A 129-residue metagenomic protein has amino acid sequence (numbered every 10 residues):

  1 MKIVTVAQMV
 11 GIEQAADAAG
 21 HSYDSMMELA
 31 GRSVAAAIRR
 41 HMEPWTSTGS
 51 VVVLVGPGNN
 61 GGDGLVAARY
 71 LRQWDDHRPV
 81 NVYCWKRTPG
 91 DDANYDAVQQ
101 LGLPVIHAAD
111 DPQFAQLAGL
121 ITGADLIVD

Functional and structural regions predicted by a protein language model:
M1-G49: Positively charged, low-complexity intrinsically disordered leader regions
M1-V4, E43-D129: Glycine-rich phosphate/dinucleotide-binding loop and adjoining beta-alpha-beta core of small-molecule
